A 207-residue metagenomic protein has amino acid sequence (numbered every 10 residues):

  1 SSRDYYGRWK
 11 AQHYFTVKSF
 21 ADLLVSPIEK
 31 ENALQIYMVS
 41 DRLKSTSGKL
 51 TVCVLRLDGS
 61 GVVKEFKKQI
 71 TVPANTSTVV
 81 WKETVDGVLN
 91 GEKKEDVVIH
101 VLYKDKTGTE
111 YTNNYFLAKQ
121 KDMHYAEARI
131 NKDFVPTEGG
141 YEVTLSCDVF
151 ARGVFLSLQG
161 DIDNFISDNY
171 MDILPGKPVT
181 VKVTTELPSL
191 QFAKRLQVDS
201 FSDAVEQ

Functional and structural regions predicted by a protein language model:
S1-D148, G153-D168, I173-V183: Carbohydrate-binding surfaces of carbohydrate-active enzymes
E92-D105, E186-V205: Short, surface-exposed ligand- or partner-binding patches at beta-edge/loop junctions that are enriched in aromatics
D172-I173, D203, Q207: A generic signature of intrinsically disordered, low-complexity regions enriched in glycine/proline and charged/polar
